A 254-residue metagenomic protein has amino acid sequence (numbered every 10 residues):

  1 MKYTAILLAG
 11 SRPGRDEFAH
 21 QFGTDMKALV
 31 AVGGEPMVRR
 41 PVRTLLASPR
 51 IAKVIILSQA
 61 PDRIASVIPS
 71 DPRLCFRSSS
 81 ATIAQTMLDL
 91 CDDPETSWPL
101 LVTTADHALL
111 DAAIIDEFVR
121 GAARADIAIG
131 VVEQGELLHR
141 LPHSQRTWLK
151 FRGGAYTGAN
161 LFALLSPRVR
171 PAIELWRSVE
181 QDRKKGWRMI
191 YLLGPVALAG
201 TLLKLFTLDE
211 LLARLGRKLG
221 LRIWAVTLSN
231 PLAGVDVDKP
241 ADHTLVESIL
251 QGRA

Functional and structural regions predicted by a protein language model:
M1-G23: N-terminal nucleotide-binding beta1-loop-alpha1 segment
F22-R40: Short catalytic helix/loop segments, enriched in acidic residues and glycine and frequently bearing histidine
R39, V54-Q59: Short internal beta-strands
T44-I51: Short, acidic, metal-binding catalytic loop of nucleotide-sugar glycosyltransferases
P61-S66: Short, charged/polar "capping" segments at the starts of alpha-helices and the immediately preceding loops
V67-L101, L109-L110: Short phosphate-binding loop-to-helix
L110-R217, L228-L232: Conserved core of the sugar-phosphate nucleotidyltransferase
K239: Short, conserved phosphate/pyrophosphate- and ester-handling motifs at nucleotide-, phospho-/glycolipid
